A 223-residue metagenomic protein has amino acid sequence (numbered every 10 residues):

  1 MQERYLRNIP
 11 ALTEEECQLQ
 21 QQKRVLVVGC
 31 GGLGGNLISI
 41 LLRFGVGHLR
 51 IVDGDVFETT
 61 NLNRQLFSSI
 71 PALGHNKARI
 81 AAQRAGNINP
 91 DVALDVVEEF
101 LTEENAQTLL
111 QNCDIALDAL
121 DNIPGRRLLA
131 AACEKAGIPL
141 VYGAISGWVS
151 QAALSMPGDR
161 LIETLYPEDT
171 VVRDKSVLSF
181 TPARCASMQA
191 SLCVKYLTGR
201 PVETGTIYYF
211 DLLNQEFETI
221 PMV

Functional and structural regions predicted by a protein language model:
M1-L26, A144, T164-L165: N-terminal charged helix/coil linker that caps or initiates catalytic domains
Q2, L109-I115, A119-V223: Glycine-rich phosphate/adenylate-binding loop
V27-G29, V52: Conserved N-terminal Rossmann-fold NAD(P)-binding element of oxidoreductases
L33-G34: Hydrophobic/small residue at the entry helix of a nucleotide-binding pocket
L37-I38, A81: Hydrophobic residues within alpha-helices that form the first helical element adjacent to the glycine-rich loop
L41: Aromatic pocket-lining residues of Rossmann-like dinucleotide-binding sites
V46, I51-I88: Glycine-rich phosphate-binding loop and adjoining beta1-alpha1-beta2 segment of Rossmann-like nucleotide-binding folds
G74-I115, L120-R126: A structured beta-alpha segment of the ubiquitous adenosine-cofactor-binding alpha/beta core
